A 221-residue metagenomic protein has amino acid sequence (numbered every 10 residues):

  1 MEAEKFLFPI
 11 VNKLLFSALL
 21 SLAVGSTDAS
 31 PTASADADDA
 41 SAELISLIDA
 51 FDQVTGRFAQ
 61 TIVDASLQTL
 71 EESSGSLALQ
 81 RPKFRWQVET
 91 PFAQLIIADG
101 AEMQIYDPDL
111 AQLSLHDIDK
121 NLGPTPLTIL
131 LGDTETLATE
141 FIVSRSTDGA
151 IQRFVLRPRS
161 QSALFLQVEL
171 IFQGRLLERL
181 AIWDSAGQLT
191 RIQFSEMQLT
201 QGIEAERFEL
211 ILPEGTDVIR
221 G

Functional and structural regions predicted by a protein language model:
M1-V11: N-terminal secretory signal peptides that target proteins for export/translocation
N12-G25: Bacterial N-terminal signal peptides
L22-D36: Bacterial Sec-dependent signal peptides at the C-terminal "C-region" and cleavage site
A40-D64, Q68-E71, D107-L166, R220: Flexible, processing/modification-adjacent segments and terminal tails in exported/periplasmic/extracellular proteins
F51-Q53, E72-S74, R81, P91 (+5 more regions): Extracytoplasmic
I62, L79-R81, G174: Beta-strand elements of well-folded, non-transmembrane domains
S74-T125, T190-R191: An acidic-aromatic
S114, T136-I142, T147-G221: Gly/Pro-enriched, hydrophobic low-complexity segments that function as extracytoplasmic propeptides/linkers
